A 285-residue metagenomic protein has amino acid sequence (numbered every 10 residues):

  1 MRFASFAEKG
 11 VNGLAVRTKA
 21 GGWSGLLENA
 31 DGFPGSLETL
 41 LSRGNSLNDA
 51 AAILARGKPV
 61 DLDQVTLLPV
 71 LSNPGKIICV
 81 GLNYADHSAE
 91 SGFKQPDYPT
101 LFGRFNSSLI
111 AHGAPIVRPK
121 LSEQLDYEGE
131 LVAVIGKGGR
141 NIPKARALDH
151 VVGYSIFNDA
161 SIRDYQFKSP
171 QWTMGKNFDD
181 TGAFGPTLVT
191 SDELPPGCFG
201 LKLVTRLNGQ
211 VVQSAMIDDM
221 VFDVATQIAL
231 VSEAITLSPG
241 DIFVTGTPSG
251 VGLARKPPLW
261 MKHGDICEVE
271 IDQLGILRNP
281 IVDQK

Functional and structural regions predicted by a protein language model:
M1-P99, E268: N-terminal non-catalytic cap/leader segment that marks the start of a structured domain
A4, L67-P69, A89-G92, I116-L125 (+4 more regions): A generic local secondary-structure boundary/capping motif
F6, V16-T18, E90, H112 (+5 more regions): Short beta-strand-to-turn element immediately C-terminal to the catalytic PLP-Schiff-base lysine in fold type I
E8-G10, H87, F93, R163-K285: Catalytic-pocket segment enriched in acidic/His residues
Q95-H112, Y127, K262-Q273: Structural signature of FAD isoalloxazine-binding scaffolds in flavoprotein oxidoreductases
G103-P119, G139-R140, D180-V189, P248-G252: Short catalytic-site patches enriched in acidic/histidine residues that coordinate or position cofactors/metals
A111-A147, V152, F157-S161: Non-heme Fe(II) oxygenase catalytic core, chiefly the N-lobe of the double-stranded beta-helix
